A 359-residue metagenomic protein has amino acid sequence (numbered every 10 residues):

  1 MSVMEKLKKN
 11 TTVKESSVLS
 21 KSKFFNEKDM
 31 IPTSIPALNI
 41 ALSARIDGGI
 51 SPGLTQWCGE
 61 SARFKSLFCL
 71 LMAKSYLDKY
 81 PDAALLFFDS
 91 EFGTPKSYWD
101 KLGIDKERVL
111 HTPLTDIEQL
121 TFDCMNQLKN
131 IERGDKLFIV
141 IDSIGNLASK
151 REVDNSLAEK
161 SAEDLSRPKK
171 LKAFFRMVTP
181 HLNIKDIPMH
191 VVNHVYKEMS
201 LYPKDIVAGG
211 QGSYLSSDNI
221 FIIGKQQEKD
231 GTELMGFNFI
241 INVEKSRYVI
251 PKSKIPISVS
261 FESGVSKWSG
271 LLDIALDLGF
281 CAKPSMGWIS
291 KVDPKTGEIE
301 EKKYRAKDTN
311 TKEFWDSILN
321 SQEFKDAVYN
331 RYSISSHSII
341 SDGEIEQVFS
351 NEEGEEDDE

Functional and structural regions predicted by a protein language model:
M1-K23, I31, T55, E228-E359: C-terminal regions of RecA-like/P-loop NTPase motor modules
S2, D29, T33, P52 (+11 more regions): Charged, alpha-helix-enriched surfaces in structured cytosolic catalytic cores of large nucleotide-utilizing machines
S2-R108, D123-K129: The Walker A/P-loop phosphate-binding site
L54-Q56, A84, K136-V140, P188: Residue-level preference for the first positions of well-ordered beta-strands
T94, L147-A148, E198: Catalytic P-loop NTPase motifs of RecA-like helicase/translocase cores
L102-V109, N155-D164, D205-G210: A short alpha->loop->secondary-structure connector
L114-I184: Phosphate-binding/switch loop-helix module in NTP-utilizing enzymes
D164-L278: Phosphate-binding/switch region of NTP-binding enzymes
